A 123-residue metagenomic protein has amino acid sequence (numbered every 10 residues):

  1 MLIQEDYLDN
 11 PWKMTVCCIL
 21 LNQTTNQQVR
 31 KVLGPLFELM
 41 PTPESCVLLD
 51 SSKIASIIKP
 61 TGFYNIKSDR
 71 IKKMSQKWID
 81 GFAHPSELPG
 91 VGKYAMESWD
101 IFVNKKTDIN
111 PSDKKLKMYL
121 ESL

Functional and structural regions predicted by a protein language model:
L2-L123: Catalytic cores of DNA base-excision repair glycosylases
